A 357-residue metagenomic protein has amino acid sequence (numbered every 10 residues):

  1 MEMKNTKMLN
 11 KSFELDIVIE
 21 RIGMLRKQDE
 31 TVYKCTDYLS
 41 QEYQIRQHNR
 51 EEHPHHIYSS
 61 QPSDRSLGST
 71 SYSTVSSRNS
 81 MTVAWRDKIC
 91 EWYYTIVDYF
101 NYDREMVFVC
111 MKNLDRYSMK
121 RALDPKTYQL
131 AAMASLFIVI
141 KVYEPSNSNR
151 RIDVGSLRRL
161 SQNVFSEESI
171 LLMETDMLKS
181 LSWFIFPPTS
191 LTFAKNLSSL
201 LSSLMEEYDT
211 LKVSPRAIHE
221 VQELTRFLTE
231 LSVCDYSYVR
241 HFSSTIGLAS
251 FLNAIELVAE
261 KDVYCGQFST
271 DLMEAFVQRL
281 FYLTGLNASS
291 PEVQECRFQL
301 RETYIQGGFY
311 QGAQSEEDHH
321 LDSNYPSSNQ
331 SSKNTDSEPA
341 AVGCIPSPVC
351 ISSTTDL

Functional and structural regions predicted by a protein language model:
M1-M133, F137-L357: Acidic, serine/threonine-rich low-complexity regulatory regions at protein termini of eukaryotic cell-cycle
